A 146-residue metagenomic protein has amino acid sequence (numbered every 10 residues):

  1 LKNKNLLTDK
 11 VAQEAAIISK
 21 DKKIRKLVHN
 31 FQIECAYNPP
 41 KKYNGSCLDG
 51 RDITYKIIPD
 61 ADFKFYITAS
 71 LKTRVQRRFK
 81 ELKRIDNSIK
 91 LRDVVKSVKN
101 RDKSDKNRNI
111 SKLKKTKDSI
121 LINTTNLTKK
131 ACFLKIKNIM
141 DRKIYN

Functional and structural regions predicted by a protein language model:
L1-N44, D52, K72, Q76 (+4 more regions): ATP-dependent small-molecule kinase phosphotransfer cores that center on conserved nucleotide phosphate-binding segments
Y55, S111-L113: Replace "in large, NTP-powered and nucleic-acid-processing enzymes" with "in large, NTP-powered factors and other
Y55-A61: Phosphate-binding loop of NTP-binding sites
D62, K114-K130: Phosphate-binding beta-loop-alpha motif at adenosine-nucleotide cofactor sites
I67-S70, N123: Conserved AAA+ ATPase "SRH/arginine-finger" region at the nucleotide-binding site
K80-L82, I139: Conserved AAA+ ATPase "sensor/coupling" helix adjacent to the nucleotide-binding pocket
K135-N146: C-terminal alpha-helix
